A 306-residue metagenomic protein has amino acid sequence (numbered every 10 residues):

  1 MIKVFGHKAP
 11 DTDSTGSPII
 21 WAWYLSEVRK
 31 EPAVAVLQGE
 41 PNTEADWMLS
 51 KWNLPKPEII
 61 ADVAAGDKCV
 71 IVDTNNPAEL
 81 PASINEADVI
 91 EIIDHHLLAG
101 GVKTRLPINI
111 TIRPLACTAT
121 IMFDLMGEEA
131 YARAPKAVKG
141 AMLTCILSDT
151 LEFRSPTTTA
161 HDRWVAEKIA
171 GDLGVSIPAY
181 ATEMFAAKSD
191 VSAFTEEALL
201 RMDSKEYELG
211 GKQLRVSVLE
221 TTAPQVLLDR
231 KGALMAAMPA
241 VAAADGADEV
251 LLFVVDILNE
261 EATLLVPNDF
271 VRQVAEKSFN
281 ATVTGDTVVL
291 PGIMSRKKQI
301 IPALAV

Functional and structural regions predicted by a protein language model:
M1-V306: Replace "Mg2+/Mn2+-dependent" with "divalent metal-dependent
